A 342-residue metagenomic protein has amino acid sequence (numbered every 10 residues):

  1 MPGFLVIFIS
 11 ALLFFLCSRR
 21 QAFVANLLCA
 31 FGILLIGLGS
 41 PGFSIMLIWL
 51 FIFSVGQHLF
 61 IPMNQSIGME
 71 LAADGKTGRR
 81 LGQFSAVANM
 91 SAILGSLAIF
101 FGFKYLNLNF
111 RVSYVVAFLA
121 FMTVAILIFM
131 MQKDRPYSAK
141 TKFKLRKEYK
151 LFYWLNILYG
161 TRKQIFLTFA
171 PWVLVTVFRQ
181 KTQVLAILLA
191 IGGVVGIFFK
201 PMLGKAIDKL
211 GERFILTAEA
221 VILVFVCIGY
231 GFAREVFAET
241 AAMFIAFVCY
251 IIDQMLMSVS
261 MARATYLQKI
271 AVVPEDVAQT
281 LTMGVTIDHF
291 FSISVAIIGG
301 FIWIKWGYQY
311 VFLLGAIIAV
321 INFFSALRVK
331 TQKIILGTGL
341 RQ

Functional and structural regions predicted by a protein language model:
L5-S18, F103, F199-E212, W303-I304: Helix-to-loop junctions at the C-terminal end of transmembrane segments in multipass secondary transporters
F14-N26, K209-I222: Cytoplasmic membrane-interface "Motif A"-like loop-to-helix N-cap segments of 12-TM Major Facilitator Superfamily
L27-P41, I222-E239: C-terminal ends and interior cores of transmembrane alpha-helices in multi-pass membrane transporters/permeases
G32, F43-F60, T240-S258: Hydrophobic core of transmembrane alpha-helices in multi-pass small-molecule transporters, especially MFS/SLC-type
F51-V87: Cytoplasmic helix-loop-helix junction between adjacent transmembrane helices in 12-TM secondary transporters
L59-A72, S258-V272: Intracellular juxtamembrane helix-capping segments at the cytosolic ends of symmetry-related transmembrane helices
F118-Y137, S325-K330: C-terminal membrane-cytosol helix-exit motif in multi-pass small-molecule transporters
T168-L185, K269: Short amphipathic helix-loop junctions that connect adjacent transmembrane helices in Major Facilitator Superfamily/SLC
